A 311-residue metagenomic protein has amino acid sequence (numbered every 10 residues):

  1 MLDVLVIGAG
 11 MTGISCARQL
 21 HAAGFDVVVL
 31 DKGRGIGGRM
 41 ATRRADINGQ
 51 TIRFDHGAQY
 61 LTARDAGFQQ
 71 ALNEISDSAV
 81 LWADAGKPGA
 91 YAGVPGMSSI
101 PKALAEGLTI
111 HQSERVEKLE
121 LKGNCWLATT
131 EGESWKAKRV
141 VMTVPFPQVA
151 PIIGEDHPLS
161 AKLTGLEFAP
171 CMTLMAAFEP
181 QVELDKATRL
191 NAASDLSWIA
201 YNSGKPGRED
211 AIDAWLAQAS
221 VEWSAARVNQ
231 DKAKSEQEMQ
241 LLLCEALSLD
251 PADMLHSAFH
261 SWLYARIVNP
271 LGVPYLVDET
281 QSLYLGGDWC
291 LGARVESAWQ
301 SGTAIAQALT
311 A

Functional and structural regions predicted by a protein language model:
M1-T12: Beta1/beta-strand and adjacent pyrophosphate-binding region of the FAD-binding site in flavoprotein oxidoreductases
H21-I47: Glycine-rich FAD pyrophosphate-binding loop
G37, Q50-T51, S134, K138-R189 (+1 more regions): Central helical "cap/lid" subdomain
Y60-R64, W82-A103, N229-S235: Short beta-strand to alpha-helix junction loop
Q112-W126: A conserved short coil-to-beta-strand element within the FAD-binding core of flavoproteins
F178-R227, K234, E238-L247: Active-site substrate-recognition segment that forms the wall of the catalytic cavity or substrate channel
L216, P274-I305: Short FAD-binding loop at a beta-strand-to-alpha-helix junction that anchors the flavin cofactor in diverse
C244-Q281: Flavin (FAD/FMN) cofactor-binding core of flavoprotein oxidoreductases
